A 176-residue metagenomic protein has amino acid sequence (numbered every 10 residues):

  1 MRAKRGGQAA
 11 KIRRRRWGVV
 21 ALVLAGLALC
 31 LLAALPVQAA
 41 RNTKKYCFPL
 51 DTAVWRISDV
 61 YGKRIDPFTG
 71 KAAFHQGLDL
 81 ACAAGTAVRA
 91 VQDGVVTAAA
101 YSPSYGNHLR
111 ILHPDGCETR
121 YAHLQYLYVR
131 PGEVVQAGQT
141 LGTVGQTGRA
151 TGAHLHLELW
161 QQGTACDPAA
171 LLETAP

Functional and structural regions predicted by a protein language model:
M1-K45: N-terminal secretion targeting segments of exported proteins
L29-Y105, A137: Surface-exposed, glycine-biased beta-strand/turn segments
I57, A81, N107-H113, E133-P176: Conserved, short, structured surface segments that act as functional micro-motifs
V60, A99-A100, L127, V144-T147: Residue-level recognition of beta-strand microenvironments
H75, A90-Y128, A153, E158: Zn2+-dependent peptidoglycan hydrolase active-site motif and core
A84, L127, P131: Donor nucleotide-sugar binding loop of glycosyltransferases
T86, D115-C117, T164: Short acidic/polar mixed-charge low-complexity motifs
T86, T119, T147, T151: Ser/Thr-centric signal marking residues that sit in or immediately flank functional binding/regulatory motifs
